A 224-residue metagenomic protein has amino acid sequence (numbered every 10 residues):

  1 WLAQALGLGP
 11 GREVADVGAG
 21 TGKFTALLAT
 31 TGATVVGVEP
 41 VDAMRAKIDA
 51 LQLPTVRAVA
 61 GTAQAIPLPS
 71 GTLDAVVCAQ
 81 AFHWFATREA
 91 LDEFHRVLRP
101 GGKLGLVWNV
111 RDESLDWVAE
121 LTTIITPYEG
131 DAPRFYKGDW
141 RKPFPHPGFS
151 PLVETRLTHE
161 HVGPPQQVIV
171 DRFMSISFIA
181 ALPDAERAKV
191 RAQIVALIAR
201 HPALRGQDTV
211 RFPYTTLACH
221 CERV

Functional and structural regions predicted by a protein language model:
W1-R12: Conserved alpha-helix/loop element of class I SAM-dependent methyltransferases that forms part of the SAM/SAH-binding
E13-A15, T21-A65: Class I SAM-dependent methyltransferase SAM/SAH-binding core
Q64-A75: A short acidic, Gly/Pro-enriched loop at the edge of an enzyme's catalytic core that lines a small-molecule cofactor
C78-A79, T87: A short beta-strand submotif of the Rossmann-like class I SAM-dependent methyltransferase core that lines
F85-E93: A short, conserved alpha-helix within the catalytic core of class I
D92-G163: Conserved catalytic/acceptor-binding region of the Class I
G138, K142-V224: Conserved Class I S-adenosyl-L-methionine
